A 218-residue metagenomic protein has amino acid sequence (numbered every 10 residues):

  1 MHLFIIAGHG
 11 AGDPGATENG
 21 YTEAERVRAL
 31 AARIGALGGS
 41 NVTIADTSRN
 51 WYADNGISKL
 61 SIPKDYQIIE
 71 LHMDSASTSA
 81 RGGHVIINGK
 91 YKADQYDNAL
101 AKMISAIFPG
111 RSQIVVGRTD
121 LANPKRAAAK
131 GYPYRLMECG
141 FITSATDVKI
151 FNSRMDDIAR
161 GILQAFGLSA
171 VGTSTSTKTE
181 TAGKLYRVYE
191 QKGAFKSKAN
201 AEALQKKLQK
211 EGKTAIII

Functional and structural regions predicted by a protein language model:
M1-Q95: Catalytic-core regions of hydrolytic enzymes
F4-I6, K59-P63, I68-S77, V116-T173: Active-site-adjacent mobile loop/cap segments within catalytic or ligand-binding domains
I6-G8, S174-I218: Solvent-exposed beta-strand motifs enriched in subsets of small alpha/beta binding domains, especially certain
E25-L37, K92-G110, D147-S174: Long, well-ordered alpha-helical scaffolding segments within enzyme catalytic domains, especially pronounced
N41-R49, G110-R118, I217-I218: Surface-exposed patches in mature extracellular/periplasmic domains of secreted proteins
G89-F141, L185-V188: Catalytic cores of processing enzymes, dominated by hydrolases/peptidases, characterized by acidic/His-rich
